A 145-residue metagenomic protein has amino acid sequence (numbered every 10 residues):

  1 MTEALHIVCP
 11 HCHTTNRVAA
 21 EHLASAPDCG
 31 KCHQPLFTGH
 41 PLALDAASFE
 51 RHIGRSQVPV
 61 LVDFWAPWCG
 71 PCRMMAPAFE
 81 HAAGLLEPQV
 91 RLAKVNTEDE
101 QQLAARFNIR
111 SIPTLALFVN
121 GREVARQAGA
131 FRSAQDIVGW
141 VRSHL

Functional and structural regions predicted by a protein language model:
C9-C12, C29-C32: Short cysteine-rich clusters marking metal-coordination/redox-active sites
H13-N16, L36, A76: Cys/His-rich microdomains that often coordinate metals
T15, P41-V60: A short beta-strand-turn-helix
V18-P27: Short linker/helix segments within small regulatory modules
C32-P41: Short Cys/His-rich micro-motifs in 6-15 aa windows
L44, F64, A76-A83, E87-Q102 (+1 more regions): Thiol-based oxidoreductase modules, predominantly thioredoxin-like and allied folds used for disulfide exchange
Q57, F64-W68, S111: Short pre-active-site segment immediately N-terminal to redox-active cysteine/selenocysteine motifs in thiol-based
S111, A116-L145: Non-catalytic, surface beta->alpha helical segment in thiol-disulfide oxidoreductase systems
